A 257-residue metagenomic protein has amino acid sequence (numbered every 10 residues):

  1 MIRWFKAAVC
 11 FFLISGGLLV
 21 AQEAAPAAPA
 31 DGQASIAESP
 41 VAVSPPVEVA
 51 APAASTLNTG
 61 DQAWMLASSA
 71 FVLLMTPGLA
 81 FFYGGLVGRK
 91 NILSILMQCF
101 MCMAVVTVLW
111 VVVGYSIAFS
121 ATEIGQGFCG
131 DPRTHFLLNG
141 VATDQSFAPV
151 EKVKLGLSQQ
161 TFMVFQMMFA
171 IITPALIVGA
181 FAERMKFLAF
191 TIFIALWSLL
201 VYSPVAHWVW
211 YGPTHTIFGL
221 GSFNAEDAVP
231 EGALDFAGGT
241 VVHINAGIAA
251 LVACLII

Functional and structural regions predicted by a protein language model:
I2-K6, A21-I257: Hydrophobic alpha-helical transmembrane bundles of multi-pass membrane proteins
A8-G16: Bacterial N-terminal signal peptides
